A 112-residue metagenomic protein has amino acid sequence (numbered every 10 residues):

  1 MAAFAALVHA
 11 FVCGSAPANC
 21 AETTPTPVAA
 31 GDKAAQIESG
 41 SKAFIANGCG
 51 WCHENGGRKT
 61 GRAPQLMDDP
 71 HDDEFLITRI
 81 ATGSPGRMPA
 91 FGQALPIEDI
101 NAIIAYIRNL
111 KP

Functional and structural regions predicted by a protein language model:
M1-A30: N-terminal export/targeting leaders of redox proteins
A2-F4, I37, S84, D99: Short linear sequence motifs
H9, A43, R79, I103 (+1 more regions): Functionally constrained cores in energy, signaling, and assembly domains
V12-G14, P70, K111: Residues at alpha-helix boundaries and short interhelical turns
N19-A21, G50-H53: Sequence contexts marking disulfide-bonded cysteines in secreted/extracellular proteins
G31, I37-I45, W51-P85, A90-A94: Gly/Gly-Pro-rich "capping" loops immediately C-terminal to redox-active cysteine motifs in periplasmic/lumenal
Q93-P112: C-terminal capping alpha-helices of c-type cytochrome domains
